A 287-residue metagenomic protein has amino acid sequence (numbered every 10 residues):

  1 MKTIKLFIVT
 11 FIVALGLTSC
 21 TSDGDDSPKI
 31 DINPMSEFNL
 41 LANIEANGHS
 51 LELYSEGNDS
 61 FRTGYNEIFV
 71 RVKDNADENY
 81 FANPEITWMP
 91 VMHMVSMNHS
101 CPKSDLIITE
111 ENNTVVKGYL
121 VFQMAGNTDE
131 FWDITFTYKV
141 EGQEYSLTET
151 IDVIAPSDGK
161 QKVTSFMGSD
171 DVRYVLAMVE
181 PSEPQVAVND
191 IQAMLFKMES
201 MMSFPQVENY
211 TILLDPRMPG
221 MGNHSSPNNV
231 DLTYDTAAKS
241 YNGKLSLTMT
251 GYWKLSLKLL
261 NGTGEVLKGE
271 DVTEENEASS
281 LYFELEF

Functional and structural regions predicted by a protein language model:
L15-S19: C-terminal motif of bacterial Sec signal peptides marking the signal peptidase cleavage site
T21-N98, S104, F283: Acidic/polar, low-complexity intrinsically disordered N-terminal segments immediately downstream of a Sec signal
D59-V72, S182-K197: Contiguous beta-strand segments within globular domains
T63-Y65, N127-D133, V186-V188, V207-N209 (+1 more regions): Extracellular Ig-like/FN3 beta-sandwich strand-entry sites
N66, D74-D105, F196-V230, G269-D271 (+1 more regions): Short flexible loop/turn segments that cap and initiate beta-strands
D77, N127, Y138-S146, Y252 (+1 more regions): Short acidic/polar inter-strand loop motif in beta-rich domains
I108-V121, E130, Y234-K244, G251: Aromatic sugar-binding surface patches on proteins that engage polysaccharides or sugar-phosphate polymers
A125-Q192: Surface-exposed beta-loop interaction hotspot
